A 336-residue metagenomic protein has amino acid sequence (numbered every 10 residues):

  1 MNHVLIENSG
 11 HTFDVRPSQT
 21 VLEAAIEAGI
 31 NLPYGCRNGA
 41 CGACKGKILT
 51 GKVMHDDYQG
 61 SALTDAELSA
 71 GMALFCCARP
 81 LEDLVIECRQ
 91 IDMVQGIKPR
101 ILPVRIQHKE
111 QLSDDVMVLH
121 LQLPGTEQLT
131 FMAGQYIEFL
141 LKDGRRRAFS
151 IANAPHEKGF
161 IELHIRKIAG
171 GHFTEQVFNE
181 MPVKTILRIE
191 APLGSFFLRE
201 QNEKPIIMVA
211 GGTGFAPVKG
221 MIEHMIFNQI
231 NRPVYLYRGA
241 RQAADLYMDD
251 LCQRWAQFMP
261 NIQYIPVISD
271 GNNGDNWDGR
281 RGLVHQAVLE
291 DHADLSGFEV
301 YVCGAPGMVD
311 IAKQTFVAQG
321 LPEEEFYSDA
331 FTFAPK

Functional and structural regions predicted by a protein language model:
M1-A78, L84, P233-K336: Reductase modules of NAD(P)H-dependent flavoproteins
L49-K52, R89-I91, K142, P192: Short, surface-exposed secondary-structure boundary micro-motifs
A73-G96, T185-L187: Short, structured interface segments
K98-I186, K204, A240-Q242, V267-G271: Ferredoxin-reductase
G134, G214, A305: Short, conserved phosphate/pyrophosphate- and ester-handling motifs at nucleotide-, phospho-/glycolipid
A191-N202: A short, basic/flexible loop-to-alpha-helix module at the beginning of a structural domain
K219-F227: Histidine-anchored nucleotide/phosphate-binding helix
